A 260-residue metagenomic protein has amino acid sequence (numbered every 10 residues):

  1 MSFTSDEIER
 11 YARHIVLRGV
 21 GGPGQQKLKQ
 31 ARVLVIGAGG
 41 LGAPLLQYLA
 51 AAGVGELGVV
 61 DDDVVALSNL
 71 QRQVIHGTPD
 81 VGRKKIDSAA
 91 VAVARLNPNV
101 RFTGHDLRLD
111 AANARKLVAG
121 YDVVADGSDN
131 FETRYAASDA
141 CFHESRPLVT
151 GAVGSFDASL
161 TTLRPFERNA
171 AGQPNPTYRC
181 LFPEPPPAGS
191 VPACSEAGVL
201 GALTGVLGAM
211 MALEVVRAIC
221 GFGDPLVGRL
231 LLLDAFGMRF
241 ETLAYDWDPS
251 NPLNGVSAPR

Functional and structural regions predicted by a protein language model:
M1-R260: Adenine nucleotide-associated cytosolic modules
